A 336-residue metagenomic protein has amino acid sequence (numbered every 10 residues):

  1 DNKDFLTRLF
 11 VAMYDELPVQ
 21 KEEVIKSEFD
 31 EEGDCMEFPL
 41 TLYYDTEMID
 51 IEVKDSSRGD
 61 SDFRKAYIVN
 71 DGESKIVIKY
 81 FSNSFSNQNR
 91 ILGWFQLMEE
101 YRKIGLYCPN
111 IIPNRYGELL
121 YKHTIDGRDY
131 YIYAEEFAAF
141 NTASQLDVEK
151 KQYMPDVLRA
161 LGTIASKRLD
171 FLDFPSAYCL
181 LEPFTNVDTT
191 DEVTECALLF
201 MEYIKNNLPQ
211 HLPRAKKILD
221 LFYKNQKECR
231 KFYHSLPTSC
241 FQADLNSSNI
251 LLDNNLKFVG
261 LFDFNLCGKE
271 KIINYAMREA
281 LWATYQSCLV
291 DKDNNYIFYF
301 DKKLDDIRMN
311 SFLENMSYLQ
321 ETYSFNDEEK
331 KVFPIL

Functional and structural regions predicted by a protein language model:
N2-R115, D253-N254: Conserved NTP-binding catalytic cores of kinases and kinase-like/nucleotidyltransferase enzymes across multiple kinase
F10-C35, A138-A165, N249: An N-terminal domain-start capping segment
E16, A177-R230: Active-site catalytic-loop/activation-segment of kinase and kinase-like phosphoryl-transfer enzymes
S61-E73, V77, K224-N274: Active-site acidic catalytic loop and adjacent metal/ATP-binding pocket of ATP-dependent phosphoryl transfer enzymes
S74-L172: ATP-binding pocket architecture of kinase catalytic cores
S166-A177, K231-F232, E321-E329: Surface-exposed helix-capping loop/turn segments at secondary-structure junctions
I273-Y323, L336: Active-site activation/catalytic loop segments of kinase-like enzymes and analogous catalytic loops in related
K330-L336: Amphipathic alpha-helical protein-interaction segments enriched in hydrophobic
